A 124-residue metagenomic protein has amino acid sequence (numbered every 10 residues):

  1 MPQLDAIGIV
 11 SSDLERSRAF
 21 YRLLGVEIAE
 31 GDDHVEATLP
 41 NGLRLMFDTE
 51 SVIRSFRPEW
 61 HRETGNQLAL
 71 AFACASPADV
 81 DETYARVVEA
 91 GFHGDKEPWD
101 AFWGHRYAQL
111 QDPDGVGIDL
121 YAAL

Functional and structural regions predicted by a protein language model:
P2, I9-R54: Core segments of cupin and vicinal oxygen chelate
Q3-S12, V35, E59-R86, R106-Q111: Vicinal oxygen chelate
S17, Y21, V80, V87: Hydrophobic pocket/interface hotspot
G31, Y84-L124: Vicinal oxygen chelate
A37-L39, F72, A122: Conserved hydrophobic "DFG−1" position in protein kinase catalytic cores
L43, L68, V116-I118: Change "...and in nucleic-acid phosphodiester-cleaving endonucleases..." to "...and in nucleic-acid processing enzymes
E50, A73-A75, P113, A123: Beta-hairpin (beta-strand-turn-beta-strand) motif
